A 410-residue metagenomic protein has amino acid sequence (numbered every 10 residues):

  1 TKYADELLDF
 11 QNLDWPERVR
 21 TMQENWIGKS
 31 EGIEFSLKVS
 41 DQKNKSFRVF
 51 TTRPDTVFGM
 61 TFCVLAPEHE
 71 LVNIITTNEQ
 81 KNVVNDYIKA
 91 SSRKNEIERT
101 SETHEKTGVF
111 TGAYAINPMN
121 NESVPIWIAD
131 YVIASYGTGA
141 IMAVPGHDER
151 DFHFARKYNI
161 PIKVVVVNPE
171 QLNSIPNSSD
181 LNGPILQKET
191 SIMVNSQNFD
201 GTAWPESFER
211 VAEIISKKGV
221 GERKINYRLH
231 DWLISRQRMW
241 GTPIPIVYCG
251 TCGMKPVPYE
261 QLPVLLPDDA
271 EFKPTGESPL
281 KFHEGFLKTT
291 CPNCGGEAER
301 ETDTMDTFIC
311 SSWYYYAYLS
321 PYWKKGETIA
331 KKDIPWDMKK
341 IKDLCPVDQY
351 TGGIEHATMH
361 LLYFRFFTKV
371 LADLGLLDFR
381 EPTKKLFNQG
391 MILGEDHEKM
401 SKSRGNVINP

Functional and structural regions predicted by a protein language model:
T1-F47, P54, E70, A140-P263 (+3 more regions): Residue patterns forming the tRNA-binding/recognition surfaces of aminoacyl-tRNA synthetases and related DALR
E24-I27, E102-T107, D303-D306, S403: Short Gly/Pro-enriched turn/cap motifs at secondary-structure boundaries
E34-K45, I116-P118, A134, C294-E297: A short acidic-Thr-Gly-centered motif at the start of a beta-strand
N44, V57, I74, D86 (+1 more regions): Long C-terminal interaction/binding lobes of large macromolecular proteins
H69-N168, I185: Catalytic alpha/beta core of large soluble enzyme barrels
D86-G112, I160-E170, N198-A212, S216-K217 (+2 more regions): Conserved catalytic alpha/beta cores of large enzymes that bind or transform nucleotide phosphates and polynucleotides
H104-V109, R238-M239, P382-K384: Short loop/turn motifs at secondary-structure junctions and domain boundaries
A113, Y136-H147, H153-V167, G241-G250 (+1 more regions): Conserved active-site neighborhood of enzyme catalytic/cofactor-binding cores
